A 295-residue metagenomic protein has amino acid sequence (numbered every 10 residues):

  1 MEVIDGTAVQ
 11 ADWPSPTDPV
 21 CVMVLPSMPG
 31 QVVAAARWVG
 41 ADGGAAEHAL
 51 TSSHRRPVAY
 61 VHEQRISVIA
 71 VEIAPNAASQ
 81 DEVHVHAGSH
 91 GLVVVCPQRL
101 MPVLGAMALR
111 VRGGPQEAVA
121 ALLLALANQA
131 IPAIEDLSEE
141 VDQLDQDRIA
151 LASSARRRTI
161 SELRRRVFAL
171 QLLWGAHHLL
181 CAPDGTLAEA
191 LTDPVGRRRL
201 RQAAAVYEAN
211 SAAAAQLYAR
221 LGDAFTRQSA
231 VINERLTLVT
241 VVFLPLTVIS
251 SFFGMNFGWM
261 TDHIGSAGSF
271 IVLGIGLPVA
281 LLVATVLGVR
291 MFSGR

Functional and structural regions predicted by a protein language model:
M1-T186, F292-R295: Peripheral, non-transmembrane regulatory/ligand-interaction domains of membrane transport proteins
S15-P16, E117, S154, R197 (+3 more regions): General secondary-structure edge motif
A106-M107, C181, A188-E189, P194-V195 (+3 more regions): Alpha-helix boundary/interfacial micro-motifs
I134-E135, H178-L180, D184, R198-R227: Hydrophobic alpha-helical segments characteristic of transmembrane helices
S138, R157, S161-Q171, R197-L200 (+3 more regions): Generic structural concept
L144, L151, H177, C181-D184 (+5 more regions): Hydrophobic stripe of amphipathic alpha-helices that form coiled-coil interfaces
S211-R295: Hydrophobic alpha-helical transmembrane segments and their immediately adjacent juxtamembrane loops
